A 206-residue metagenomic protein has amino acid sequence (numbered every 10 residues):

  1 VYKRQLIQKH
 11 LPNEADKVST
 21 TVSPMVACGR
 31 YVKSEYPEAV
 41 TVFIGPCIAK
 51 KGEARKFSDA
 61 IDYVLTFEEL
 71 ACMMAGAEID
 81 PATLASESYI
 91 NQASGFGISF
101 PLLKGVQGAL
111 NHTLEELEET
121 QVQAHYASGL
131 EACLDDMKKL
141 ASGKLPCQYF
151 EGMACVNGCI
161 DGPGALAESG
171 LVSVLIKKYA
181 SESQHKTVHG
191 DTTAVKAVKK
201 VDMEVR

Functional and structural regions predicted by a protein language model:
K3-R206: Iron-sulfur-associated redox domains of electron-transfer enzymes in respiratory and anaerobic energy metabolism
